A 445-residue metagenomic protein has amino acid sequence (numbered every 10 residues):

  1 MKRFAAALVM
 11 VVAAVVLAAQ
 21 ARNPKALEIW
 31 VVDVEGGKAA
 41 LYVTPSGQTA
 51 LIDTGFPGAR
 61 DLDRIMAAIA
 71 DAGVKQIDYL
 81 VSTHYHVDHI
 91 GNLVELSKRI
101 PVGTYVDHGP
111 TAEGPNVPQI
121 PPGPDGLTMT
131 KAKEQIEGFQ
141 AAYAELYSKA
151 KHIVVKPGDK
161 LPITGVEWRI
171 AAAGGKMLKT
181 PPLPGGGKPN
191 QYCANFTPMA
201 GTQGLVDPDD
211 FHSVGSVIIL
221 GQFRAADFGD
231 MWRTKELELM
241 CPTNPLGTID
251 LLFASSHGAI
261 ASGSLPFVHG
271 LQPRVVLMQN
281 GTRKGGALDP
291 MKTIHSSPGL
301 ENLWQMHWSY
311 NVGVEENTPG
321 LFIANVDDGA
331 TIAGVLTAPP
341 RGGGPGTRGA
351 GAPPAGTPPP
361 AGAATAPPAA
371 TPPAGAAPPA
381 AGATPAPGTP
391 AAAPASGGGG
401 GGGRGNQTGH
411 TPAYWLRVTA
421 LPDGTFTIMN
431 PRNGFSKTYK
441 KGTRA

Functional and structural regions predicted by a protein language model:
A5-V16: Bacterial N-terminal signal peptides
Q20-L27, I90-E238, S296-N302, M306-G346 (+6 more regions): Flexible, acidic/histidine-containing loops and adjacent segments that form or flank the divalent-metal
R22-Q76, D207-T234: Conserved beta-strand hairpin/beta-sheet module of binuclear metal-dependent hydrolase folds, prominently
V32-D33, Y42, D53, H84 (+7 more regions): Divalent metal-coordination and catalytic microenvironments
V34, T54-F56, Y85, G109-P110 (+5 more regions): Active-site metal-binding loops of divalent metal-dependent hydrolases
V74, V102, L271-N280, L300: Proline-aspartate-enriched helix->loop->beta-strand connector
I77-D88, L252-S256: Metallo-beta-lactamase
L96-P101, N244-T248, F267-Q272, I294-G299: Short, conserved loop/helix-junction motifs that constitute active-site signature segments in enzyme catalytic cores
